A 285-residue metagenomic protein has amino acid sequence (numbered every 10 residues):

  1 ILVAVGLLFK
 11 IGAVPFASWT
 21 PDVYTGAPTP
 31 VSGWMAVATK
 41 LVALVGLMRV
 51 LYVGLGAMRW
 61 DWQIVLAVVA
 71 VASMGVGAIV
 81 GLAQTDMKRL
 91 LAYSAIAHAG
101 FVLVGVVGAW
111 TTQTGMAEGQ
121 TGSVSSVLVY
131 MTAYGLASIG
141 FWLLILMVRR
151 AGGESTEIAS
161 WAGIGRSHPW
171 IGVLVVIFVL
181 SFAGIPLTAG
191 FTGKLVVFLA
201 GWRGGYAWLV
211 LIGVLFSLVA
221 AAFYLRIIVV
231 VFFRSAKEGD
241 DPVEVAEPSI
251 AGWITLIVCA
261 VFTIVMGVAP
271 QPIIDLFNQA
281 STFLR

Functional and structural regions predicted by a protein language model:
I1-R285: Alpha-helical transmembrane segments of multi-pass membrane proteins predominantly involved in bioenergetics
